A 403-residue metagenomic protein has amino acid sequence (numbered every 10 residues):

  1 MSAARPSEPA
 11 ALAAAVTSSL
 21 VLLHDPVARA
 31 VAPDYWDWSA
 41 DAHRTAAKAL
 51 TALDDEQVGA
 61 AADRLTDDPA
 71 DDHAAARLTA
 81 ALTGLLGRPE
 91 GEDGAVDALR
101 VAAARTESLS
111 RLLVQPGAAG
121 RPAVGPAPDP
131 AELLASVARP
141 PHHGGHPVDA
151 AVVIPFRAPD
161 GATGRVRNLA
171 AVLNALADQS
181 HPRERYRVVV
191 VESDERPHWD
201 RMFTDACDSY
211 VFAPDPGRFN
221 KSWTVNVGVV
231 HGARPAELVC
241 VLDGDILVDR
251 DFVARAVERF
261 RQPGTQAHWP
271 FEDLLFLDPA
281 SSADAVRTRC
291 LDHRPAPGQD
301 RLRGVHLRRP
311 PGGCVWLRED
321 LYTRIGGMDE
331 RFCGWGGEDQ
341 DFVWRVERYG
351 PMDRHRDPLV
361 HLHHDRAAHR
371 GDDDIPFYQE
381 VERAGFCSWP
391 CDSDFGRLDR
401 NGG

Functional and structural regions predicted by a protein language model:
S2-A131, R165, D320, E330-G403: C-terminal catalytic/acceptor-binding lobe
D149-V153, D341: Cell-envelope/extracellular polymer assembly enzymes that use nucleotide-activated donors
V166-R185: Short, acidic, metal-binding catalytic loop of nucleotide-sugar glycosyltransferases
P182, V191-R201, I246: A conserved acidic beta->alpha catalytic loop
T204-N220: Conserved donor nucleotide-binding strand/loop of the catalytic core
W223-L238: Active-site nucleotide-sugar/metal-binding loop of Leloir-type enzymes
P235-L247: Short beta-strand-to-loop acidic/aromatic patch adjacent to the donor-nucleotide binding site
D249-E330: Conserved catalytic core of nucleotide-sugar-dependent glycosyltransferases
